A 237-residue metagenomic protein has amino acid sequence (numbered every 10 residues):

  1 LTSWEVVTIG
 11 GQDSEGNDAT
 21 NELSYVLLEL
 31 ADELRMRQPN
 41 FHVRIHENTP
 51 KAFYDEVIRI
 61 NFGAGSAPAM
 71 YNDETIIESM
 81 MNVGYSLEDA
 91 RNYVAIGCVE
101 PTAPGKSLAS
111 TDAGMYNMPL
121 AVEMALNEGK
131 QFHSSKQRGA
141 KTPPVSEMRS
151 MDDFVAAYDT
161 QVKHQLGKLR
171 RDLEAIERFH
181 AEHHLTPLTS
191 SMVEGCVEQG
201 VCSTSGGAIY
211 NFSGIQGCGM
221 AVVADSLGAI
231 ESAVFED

Functional and structural regions predicted by a protein language model:
L1-D237: Conserved catalytic cores of very large enzyme subunits
